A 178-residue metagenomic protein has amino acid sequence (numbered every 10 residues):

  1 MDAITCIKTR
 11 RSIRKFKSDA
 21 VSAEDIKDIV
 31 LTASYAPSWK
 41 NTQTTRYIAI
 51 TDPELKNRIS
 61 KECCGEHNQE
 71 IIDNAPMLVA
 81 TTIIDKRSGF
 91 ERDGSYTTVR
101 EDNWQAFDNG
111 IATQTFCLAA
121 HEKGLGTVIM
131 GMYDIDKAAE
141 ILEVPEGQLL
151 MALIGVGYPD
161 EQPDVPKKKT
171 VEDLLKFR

Functional and structural regions predicted by a protein language model:
A3-I13, S18, R87, R92 (+1 more regions): C-terminal helix-cap and adjacent tail motif
I26-S34: A structural motif
A33-S34, V79, T97-I141: Small-aliphatic-rich amphipathic alpha-helix that forms the alpha element of a beta-alpha
N41-N109: Glycine/small-residue-rich phosphate/adenosyl-binding loop
N68-L78, E143-V165: A glycine-rich helix N-cap at a beta->alpha junction
I83, M132, Y158: Short secondary-structure boundary segments
